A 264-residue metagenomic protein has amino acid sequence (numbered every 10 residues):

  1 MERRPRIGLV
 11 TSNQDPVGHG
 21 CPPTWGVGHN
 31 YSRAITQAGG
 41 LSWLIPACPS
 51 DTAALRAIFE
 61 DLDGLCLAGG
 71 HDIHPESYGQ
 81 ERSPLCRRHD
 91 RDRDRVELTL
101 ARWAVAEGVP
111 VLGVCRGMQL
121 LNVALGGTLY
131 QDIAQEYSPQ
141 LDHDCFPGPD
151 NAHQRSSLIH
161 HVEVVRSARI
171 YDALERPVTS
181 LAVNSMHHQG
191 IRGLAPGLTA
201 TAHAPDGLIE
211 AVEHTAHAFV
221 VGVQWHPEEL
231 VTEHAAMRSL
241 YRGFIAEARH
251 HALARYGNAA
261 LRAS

Functional and structural regions predicted by a protein language model:
M1-L112, V123-Y130, A134-V178, A182 (+4 more regions): N-terminal beta1-alpha1 cap of cysteine-dependent amidohydrolase-like domains
G113, M118: Glycine-rich beta-to-alpha active-site loop
V221-Q224: Active-site-proximal beta-strand elements of phosphoester/diester hydrolases
